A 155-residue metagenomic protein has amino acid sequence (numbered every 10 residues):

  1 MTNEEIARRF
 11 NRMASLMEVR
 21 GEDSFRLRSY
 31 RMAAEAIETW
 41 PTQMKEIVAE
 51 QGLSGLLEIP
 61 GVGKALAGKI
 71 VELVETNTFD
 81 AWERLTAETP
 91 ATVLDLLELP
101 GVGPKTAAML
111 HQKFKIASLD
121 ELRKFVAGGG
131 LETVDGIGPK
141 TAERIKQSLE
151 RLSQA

Functional and structural regions predicted by a protein language model:
M1-E22: Charged, compositionally biased N-terminal leader segments and the immediate start of the first structured element
A33-A155: Accessory alpha-helical DNA-binding modules that contact the DNA backbone or grooves
